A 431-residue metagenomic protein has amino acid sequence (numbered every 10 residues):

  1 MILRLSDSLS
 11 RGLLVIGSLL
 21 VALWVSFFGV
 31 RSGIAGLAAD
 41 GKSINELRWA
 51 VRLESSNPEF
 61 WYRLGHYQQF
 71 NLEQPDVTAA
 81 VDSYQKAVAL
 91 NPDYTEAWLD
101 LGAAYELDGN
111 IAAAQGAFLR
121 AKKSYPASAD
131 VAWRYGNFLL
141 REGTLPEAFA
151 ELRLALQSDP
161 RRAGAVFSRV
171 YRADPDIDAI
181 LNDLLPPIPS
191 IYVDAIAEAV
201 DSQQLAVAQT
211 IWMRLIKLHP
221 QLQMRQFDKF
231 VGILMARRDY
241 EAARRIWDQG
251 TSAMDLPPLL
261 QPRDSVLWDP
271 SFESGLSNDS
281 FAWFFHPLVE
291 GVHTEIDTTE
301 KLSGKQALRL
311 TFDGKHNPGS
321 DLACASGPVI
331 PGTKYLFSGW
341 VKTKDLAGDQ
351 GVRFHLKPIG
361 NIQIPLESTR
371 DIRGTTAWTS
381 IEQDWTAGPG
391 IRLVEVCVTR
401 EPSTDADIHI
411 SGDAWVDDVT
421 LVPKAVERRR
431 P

Functional and structural regions predicted by a protein language model:
L9-V25, S32, D183-P187, E198-P431: Extracellular and organelle-lumenal recognition/adhesion modules and their flexible linkers in secreted
V21-N45: Hydrophobic alpha-helical transmembrane segments in integral membrane proteins
L53-S56, P92, P126, P160-R161 (+3 more regions): Short coil turns that delineate tetratricopeptide repeat
F60, A97, V131, R162-V166 (+2 more regions): TPR alpha-solenoid repeat register
